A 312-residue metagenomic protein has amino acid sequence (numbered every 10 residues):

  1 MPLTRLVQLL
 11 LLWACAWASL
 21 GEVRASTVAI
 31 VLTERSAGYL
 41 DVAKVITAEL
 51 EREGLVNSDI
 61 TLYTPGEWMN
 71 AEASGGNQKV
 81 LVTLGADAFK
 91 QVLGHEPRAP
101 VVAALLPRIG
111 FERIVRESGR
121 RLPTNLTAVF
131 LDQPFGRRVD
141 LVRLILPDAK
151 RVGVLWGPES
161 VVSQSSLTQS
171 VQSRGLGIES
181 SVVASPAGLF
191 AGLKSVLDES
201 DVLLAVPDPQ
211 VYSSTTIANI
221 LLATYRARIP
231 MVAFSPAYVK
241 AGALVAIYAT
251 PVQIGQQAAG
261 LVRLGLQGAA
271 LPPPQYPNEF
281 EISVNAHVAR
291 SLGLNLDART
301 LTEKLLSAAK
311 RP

Functional and structural regions predicted by a protein language model:
M1-T4: N-terminal secretory signal peptides that target proteins for export/translocation
Q8-A18: Bacterial N-terminal signal peptides
V23-P312: Short hydrophobic alpha-helices and adjacent helix-cap/hinge residues
